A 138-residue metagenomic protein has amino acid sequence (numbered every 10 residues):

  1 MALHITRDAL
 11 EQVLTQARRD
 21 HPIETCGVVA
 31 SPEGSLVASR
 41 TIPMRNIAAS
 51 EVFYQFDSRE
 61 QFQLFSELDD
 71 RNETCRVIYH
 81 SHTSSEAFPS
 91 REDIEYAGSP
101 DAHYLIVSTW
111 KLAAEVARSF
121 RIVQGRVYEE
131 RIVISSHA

Functional and structural regions predicted by a protein language model:
M1-C75, S84-A138: Conserved beta-strand-loop surface patch within small alpha/beta domains used for substrate/adaptor or ligand engagement
S81: Metallo-beta-lactamase
